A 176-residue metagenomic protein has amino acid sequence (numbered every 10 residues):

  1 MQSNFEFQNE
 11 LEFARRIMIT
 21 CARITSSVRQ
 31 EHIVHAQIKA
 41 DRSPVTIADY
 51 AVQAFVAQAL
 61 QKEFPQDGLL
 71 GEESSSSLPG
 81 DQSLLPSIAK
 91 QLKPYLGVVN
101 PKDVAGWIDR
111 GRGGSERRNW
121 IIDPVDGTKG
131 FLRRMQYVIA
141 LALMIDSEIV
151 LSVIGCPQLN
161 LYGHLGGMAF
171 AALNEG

Functional and structural regions predicted by a protein language model:
M1-V125, Q158, N174: N-terminal subdomain of lithium-sensitive/metallo-dependent phosphomonoesterases centered on the IMPase/IPPase/PAP
L84-L85, M135-V138: Short, glycine/charged-enriched secondary-structure capping and boundary segments
S115-R117, Q136, V150: Short connector loops at helix/strand junctions that flank enzyme active sites, especially segments positioning acidic
F131-R133: Glycine/threonine-rich flexible loop motifs
V138-G176: Acidic beta-strand-loop-alpha-helix segment within the catalytic core of divalent metal-dependent phosphate-processing
